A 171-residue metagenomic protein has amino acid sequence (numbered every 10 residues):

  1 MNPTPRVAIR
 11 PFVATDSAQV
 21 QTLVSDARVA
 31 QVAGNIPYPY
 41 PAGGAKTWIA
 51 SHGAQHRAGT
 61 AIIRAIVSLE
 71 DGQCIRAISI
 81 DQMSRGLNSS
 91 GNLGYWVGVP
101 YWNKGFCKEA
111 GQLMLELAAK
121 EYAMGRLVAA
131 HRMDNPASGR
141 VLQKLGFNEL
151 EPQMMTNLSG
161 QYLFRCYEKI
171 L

Functional and structural regions predicted by a protein language model:
M1-R28, I63, V67-L171: Acyl-donor (CoA/ACP) binding surface of acyl/acetyltransferases
A30-S51, I62-R64: Conserved GNAT-fold acetyl-CoA-binding loop/helix
A50-A54, E116: Surface-exposed alpha-helical segments enriched in charged/polar residues
Q55-G59: Short loop/turn motifs at secondary-structure junctions and domain boundaries
